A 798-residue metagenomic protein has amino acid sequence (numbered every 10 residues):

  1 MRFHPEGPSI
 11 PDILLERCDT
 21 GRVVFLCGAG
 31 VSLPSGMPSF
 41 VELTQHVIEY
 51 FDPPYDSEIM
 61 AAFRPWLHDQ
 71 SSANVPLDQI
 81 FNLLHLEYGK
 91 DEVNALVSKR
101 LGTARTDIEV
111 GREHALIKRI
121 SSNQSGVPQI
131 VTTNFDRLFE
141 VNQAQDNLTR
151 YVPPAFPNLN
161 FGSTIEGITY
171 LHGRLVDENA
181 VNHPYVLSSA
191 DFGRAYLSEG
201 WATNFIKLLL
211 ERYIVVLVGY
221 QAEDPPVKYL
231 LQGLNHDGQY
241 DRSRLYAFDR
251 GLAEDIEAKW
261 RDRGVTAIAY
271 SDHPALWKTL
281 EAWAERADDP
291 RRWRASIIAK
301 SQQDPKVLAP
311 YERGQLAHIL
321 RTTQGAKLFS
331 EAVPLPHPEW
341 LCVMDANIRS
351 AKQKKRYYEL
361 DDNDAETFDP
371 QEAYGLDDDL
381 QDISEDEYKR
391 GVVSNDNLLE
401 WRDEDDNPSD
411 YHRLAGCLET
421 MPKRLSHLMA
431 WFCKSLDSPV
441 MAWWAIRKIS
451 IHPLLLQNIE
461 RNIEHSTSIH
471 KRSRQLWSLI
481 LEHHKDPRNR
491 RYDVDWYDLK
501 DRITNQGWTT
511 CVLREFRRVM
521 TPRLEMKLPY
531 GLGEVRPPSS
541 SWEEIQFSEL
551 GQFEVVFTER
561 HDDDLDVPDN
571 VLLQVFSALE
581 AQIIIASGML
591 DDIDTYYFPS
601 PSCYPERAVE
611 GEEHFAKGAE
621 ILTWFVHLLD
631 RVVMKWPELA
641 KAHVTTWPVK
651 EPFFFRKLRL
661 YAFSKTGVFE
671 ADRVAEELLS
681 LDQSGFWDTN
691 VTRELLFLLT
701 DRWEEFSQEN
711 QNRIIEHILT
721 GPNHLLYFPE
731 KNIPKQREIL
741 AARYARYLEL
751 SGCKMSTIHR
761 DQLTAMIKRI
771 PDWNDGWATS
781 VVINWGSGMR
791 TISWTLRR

Functional and structural regions predicted by a protein language model:
M1-F25, V31-S35, Q45-F51, Y55-S57 (+8 more regions): SIR2/sirtuin-family catalytic core signature
M1-R2, V93-T106, P184-F192: Short, basic, glycine/proline-bearing loop/turn elements
C27, V131-N134, L171-H172: A secondary-structure boundary/capping signal
F40: Long C-terminal interaction/binding lobes of large macromolecular proteins
L77-R150: Ligand-binding beta-strand-loop-alpha-helix segment within the catalytic cores of soluble metabolic enzymes
L116-Q129, L209-R212, W624, L628-K635 (+1 more regions): A structural motif corresponding to the C-terminal end of an alpha-helix and its immediate exit/capping segment
S188-N204, L230: Active-site glycine-rich loop that binds ribose-phosphate moieties when present
Q381-D382, E387-R798: Extended alpha-helical scaffold segments
